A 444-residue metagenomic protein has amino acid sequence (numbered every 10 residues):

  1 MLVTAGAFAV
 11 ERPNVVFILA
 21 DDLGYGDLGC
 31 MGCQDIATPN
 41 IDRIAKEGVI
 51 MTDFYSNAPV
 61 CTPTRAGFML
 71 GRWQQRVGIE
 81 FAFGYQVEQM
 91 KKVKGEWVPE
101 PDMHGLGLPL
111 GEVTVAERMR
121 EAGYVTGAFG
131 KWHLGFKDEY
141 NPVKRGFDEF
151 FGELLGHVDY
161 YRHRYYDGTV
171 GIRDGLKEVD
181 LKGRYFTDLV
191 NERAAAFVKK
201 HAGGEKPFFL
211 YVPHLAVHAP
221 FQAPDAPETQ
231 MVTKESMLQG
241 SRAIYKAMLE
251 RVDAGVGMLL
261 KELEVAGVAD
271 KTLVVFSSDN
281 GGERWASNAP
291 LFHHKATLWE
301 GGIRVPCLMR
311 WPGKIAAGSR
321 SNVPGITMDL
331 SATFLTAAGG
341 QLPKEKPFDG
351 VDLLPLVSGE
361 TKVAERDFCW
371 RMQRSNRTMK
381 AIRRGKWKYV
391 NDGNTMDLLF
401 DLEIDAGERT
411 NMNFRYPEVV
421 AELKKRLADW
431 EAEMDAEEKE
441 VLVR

Functional and structural regions predicted by a protein language model:
A5-G393, D397, L402-A432, A436-R444: Formylglycine-dependent sulfatase
